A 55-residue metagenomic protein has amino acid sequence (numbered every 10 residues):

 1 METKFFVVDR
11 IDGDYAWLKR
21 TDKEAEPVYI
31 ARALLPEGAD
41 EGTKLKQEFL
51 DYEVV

Functional and structural regions predicted by a protein language model:
M1-D12: Structural detector for short beta-strands of small beta-barrel domains
D12-G13, F49: Residue-level signal for tight coil/turn positions that link beta-strands
D14-L18: Short aromatic-glycine-enriched beta-strand elements
A25-E37: Beta-strand/loop nucleic-acid-binding surfaces
L34-Q47: Short nucleic-acid-contacting surface segments enriched for D/E, G, S/T with interspersed K/R
F49-V55: Short, Lys/Arg- and Gly-enriched loop/turn segments at beta-strand edges
